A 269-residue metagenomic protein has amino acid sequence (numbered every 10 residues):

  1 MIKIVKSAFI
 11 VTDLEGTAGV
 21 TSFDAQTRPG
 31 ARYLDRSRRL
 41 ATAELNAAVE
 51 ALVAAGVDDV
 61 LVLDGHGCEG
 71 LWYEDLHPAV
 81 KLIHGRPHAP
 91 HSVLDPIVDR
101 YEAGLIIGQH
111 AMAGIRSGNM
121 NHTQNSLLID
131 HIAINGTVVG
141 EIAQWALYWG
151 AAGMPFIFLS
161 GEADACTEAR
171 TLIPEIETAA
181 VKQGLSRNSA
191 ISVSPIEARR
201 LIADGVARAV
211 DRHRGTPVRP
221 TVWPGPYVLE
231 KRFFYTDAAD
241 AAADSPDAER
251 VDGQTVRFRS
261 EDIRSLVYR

Functional and structural regions predicted by a protein language model:
I2-I4, V60, G184, E197-R269: C-terminal accessory domains and tails appended to enzymatic cores
A8-Q26, S37, A41: N-terminal glycine-rich anion-binding loops that anchor highly charged ligand groups
V11-T12, L63-D64, G104-Q109, L159-S160 (+1 more regions): Short beta-strand segments
G19-T21, A43-D99: Glycine-rich nucleotide/cofactor/substrate-binding loop typically near the N-terminus or early in the first domain
S22-R36, H122-A133: A solvent-exposed, charged loop/short amphipathic helix patch at secondary-structure junctions
D35-R36, L128-V139, A152-F156, S189-I196: Flexible, glycine/proline-enriched loop segments at strand-loop-helix junctions that form or flank small-ligand binding
H88-A89, S126-A152, G161-D164: Active-site glycine-rich loop that binds ribose-phosphate moieties when present
Y148-V210: Active-site rim beta-loop-alpha module in soluble metabolic enzymes
